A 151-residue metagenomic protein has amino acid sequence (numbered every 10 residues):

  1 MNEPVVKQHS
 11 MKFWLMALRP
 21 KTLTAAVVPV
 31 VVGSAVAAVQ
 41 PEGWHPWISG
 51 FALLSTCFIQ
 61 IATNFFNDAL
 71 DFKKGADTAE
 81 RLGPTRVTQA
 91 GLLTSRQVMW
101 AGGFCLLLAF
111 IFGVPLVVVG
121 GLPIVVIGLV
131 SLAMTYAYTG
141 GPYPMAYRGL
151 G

Functional and structural regions predicted by a protein language model:
M1-F51: Topogenic membrane-insertion module of multi-pass membrane proteins
S10-M11, L54, Q60-A62, P84-T85 (+3 more regions): Short hydrophobic "helix-edge" motifs at membrane interfaces and signal-peptide entry regions
K21, F51-A52, I59, V98-G102: Alpha-helical transmembrane segments of multi-pass integral membrane proteins
V30-V31, P41-N67, V125-Y136: Membrane-embedded alpha-helical segments that form the functional core of polytopic membrane enzymes, especially those
G33, A37, P41, N67 (+2 more regions): Membrane-water interface at transmembrane helix exits
T63-L106, A146: Aspartate-rich (DDxxD/NDxxD/DxxxD) Mg2+/diphosphate-binding motifs and their adjoining helix-loop segments
A90-G151: Intramembrane alpha-helical segments
